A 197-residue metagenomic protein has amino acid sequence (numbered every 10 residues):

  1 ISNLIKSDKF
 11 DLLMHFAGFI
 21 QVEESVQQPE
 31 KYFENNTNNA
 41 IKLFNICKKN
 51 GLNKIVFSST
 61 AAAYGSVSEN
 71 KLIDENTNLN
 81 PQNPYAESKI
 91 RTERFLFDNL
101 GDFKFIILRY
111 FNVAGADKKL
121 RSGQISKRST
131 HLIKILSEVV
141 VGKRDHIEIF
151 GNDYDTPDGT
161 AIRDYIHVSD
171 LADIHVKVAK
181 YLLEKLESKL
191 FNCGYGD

Functional and structural regions predicted by a protein language model:
I1-N35: NAD(P)H-binding glycine-rich loop region in Rossmannoid oxidoreductase-like domains and their noncatalytic homologs
N3-D8, I46, F95, V139: CheY-like receiver
F10-F16, F57, N192-G194: Rossmann-fold scaffold of SDR-type NAD(P)-dependent oxidoreductases
I20, A63-Y64, V113-G115, L171 (+1 more regions): Conserved sequence/active-site signature of Rossmann-fold short-chain dehydrogenase/reductase
Q27-N45, K49, K54, A63-N112 (+1 more regions): Catalytic helix-loop patch of NAD(P)-dependent Rossmann-fold dehydrogenases
T60: Residue(s) in the substrate-gating loop at a strand-loop-helix junction that position the organic substrate next
E69, F97-K177: NAD(P)-dependent short-chain dehydrogenase/reductase
I174-D197: Mid/C-terminal beta-alpha module of Rossmann-like enzyme folds, strongest in SDR-family dehydrogenases/epimerases
